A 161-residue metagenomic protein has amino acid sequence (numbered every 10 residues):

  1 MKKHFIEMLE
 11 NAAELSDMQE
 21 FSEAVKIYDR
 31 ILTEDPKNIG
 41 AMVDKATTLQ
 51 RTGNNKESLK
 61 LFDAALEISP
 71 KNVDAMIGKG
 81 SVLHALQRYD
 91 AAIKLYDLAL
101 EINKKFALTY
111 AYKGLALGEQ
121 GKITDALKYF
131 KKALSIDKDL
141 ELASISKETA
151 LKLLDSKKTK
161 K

Functional and structural regions predicted by a protein language model:
M1-F5, L127, L134-K161: Terminal, low-structured helical/coil segments at or just beyond the last alpha-helical repeat
H4-G40, D44-R51: Alpha-helical segment of the N-proximal tetratricopeptide repeat
F5, I39-G40, V73-D74, A107-L108 (+1 more regions): Helix-start (N-cap) detector for alpha-helical repeat units in TPR-like alpha-solenoids, especially tetratricopeptide
M18-I27, R51-A64, L86-L98, Q120-K132 (+1 more regions): Structural signature of tandem alpha-helical TPR/SEL1-like repeats, specifically the intra-repeat loop/turn
